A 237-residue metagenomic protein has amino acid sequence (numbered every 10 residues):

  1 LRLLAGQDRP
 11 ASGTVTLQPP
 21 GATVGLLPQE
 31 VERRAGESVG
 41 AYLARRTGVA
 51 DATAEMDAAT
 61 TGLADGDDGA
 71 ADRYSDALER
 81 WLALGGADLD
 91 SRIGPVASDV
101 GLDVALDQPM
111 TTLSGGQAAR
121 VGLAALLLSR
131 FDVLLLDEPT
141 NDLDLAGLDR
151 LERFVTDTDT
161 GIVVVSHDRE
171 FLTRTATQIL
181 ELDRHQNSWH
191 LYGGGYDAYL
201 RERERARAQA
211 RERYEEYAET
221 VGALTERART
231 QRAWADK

Functional and structural regions predicted by a protein language model:
L1-E212: ABC ATP-binding cassette signature C-motif
A64, L89, G222, R229 (+1 more regions): Alpha-helical coiled-coil oligomerization motifs
E202-Q231: Intracellular alpha-helical coupling/juxtamembrane segments of multi-pass membrane proteins
